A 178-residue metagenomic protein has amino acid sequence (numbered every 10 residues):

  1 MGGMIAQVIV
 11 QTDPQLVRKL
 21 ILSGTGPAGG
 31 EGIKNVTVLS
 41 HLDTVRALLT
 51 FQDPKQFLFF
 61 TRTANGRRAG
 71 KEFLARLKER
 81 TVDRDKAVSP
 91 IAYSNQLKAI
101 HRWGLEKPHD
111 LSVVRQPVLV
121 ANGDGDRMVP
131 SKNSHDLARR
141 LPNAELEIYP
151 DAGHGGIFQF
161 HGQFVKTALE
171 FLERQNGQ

Functional and structural regions predicted by a protein language model:
G2, A6: Gly/Ala-rich beta-loop-alpha elbow adjacent to hydrolase catalytic centers
V8-T12, D136: Active-site signature of alpha/beta-hydrolase-fold catalytic machinery across serine- and Asp/Cys-nucleophile hydrolases
Q11-T12, L16-T50: Flexible "cap/lid" loop of the alpha/beta hydrolase fold
P14, R115-Q116, N143: Active-site acidic short loop of glycosyltransferases
P54-L97, H101-G104, D110: Conserved alpha/beta-hydrolase catalytic His-Asp/Glu region
V114, V120-N122, D126: Short beta-strand/loop motif that positions the catalytic acidic residue of the alpha/beta-hydrolase fold
R127-N133: Conserved alpha/beta-hydrolase "acid-adjacent" motif
A144-Q178: Catalytic active-site module of serine/aspartate enzymes centered on a nucleophile-bearing elbow/loop
